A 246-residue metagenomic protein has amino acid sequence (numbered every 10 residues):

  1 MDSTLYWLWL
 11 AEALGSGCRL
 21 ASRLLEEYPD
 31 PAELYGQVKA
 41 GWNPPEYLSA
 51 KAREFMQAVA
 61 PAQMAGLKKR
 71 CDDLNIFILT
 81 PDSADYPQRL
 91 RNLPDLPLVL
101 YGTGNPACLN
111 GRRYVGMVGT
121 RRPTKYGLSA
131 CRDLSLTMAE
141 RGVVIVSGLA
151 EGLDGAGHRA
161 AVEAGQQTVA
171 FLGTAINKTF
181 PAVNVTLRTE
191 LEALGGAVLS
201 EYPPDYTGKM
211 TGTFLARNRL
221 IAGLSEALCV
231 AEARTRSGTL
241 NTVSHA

Functional and structural regions predicted by a protein language model:
M1-A84: Short, small/acidic-rich helices and loops at N termini and domain boundaries of DNA replication/processing enzymes
M1-S3, D72, I78-H245: Glycine-biased, small-residue-rich flexible motifs in mid-sequence functional cores and linkers
